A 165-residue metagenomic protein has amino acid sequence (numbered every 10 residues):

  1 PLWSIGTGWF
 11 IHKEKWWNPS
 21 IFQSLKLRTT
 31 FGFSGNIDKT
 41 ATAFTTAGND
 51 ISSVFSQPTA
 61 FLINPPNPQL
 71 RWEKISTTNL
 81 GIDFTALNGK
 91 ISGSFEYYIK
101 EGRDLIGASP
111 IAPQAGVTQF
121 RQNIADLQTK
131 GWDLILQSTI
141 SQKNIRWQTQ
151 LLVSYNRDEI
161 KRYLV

Functional and structural regions predicted by a protein language model:
P1-V165: Extracellular/periplasmic, surface-exposed regions of secreted and cell-surface proteins
